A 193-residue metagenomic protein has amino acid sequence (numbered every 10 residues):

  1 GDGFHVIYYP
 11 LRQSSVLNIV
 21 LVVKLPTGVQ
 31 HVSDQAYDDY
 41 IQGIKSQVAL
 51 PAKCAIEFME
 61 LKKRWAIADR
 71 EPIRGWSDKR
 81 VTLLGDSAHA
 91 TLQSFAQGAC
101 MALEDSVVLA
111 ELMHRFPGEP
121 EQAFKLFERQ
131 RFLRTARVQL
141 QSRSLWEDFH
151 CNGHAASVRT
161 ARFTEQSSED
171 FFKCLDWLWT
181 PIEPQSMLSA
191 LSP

Functional and structural regions predicted by a protein language model:
G1-A66: Conserved FAD/dinucleotide-binding core of flavoprotein oxidoreductases
Y8, V16, D39, K45 (+1 more regions): Conserved mid-domain beta->alpha element of the FAD-binding
Y9, V16, S33, A55-M59 (+3 more regions): Low-complexity, flexible helical/coil segments
K24-P26, D34-Y37, L109-A110, F127 (+1 more regions): Short, charged/polar low-complexity linear motifs in solvent-exposed/disordered segments
D39-Y40, L50-C54, R134-R137, S157-V158 (+3 more regions): Exposed alpha-helical structural elements
Q47-A52, R134, L145, N152 (+1 more regions): Short secondary-structure junctions and interdomain/linker hinges
D148-D170: C-terminal domain-closing interface element
F163-P193: C-terminal auxiliary extensions adjacent to catalytic cores
